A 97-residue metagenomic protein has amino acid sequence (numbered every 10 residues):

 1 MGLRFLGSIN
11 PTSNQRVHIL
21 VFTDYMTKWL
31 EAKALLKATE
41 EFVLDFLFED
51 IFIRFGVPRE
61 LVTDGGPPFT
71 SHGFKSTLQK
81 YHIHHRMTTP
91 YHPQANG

Functional and structural regions predicted by a protein language model:
M1-G97: Integrase module of LTR retroelements
